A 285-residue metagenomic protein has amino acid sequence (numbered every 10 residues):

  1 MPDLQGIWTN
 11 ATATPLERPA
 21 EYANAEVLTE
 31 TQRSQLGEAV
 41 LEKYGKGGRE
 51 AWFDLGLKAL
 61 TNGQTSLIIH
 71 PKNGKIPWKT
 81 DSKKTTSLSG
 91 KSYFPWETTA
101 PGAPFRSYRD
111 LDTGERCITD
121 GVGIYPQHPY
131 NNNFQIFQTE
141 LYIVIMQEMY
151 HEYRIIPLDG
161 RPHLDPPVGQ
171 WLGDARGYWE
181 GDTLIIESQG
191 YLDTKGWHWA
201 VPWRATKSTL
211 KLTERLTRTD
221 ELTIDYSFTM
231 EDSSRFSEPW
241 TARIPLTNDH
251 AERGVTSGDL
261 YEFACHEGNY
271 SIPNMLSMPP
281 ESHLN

Functional and structural regions predicted by a protein language model:
M1-N285: PEST-like low-complexity, intrinsically disordered acidic/proline/serine-rich tracts that flank trafficking/processing
